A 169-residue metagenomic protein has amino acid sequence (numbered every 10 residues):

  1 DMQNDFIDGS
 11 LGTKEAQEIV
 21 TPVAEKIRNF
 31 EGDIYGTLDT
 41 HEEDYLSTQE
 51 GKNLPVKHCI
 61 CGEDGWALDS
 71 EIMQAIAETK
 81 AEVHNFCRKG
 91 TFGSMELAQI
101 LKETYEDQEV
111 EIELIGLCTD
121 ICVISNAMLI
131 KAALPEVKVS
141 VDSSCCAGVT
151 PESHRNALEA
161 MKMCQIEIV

Functional and structural regions predicted by a protein language model:
M2-N85, D107-Q108, E136-S140, V149-M163 (+1 more regions): Active-site acidic carboxylates
T21, W66, S70, M95 (+2 more regions): Short, contiguous clusters of charged residues that form electrostatic/catalytic patches at enzyme active sites, used
L46-T48, I124-A127: A short acidic (Asp/Glu
F86-S125, A147-V169: Conserved N-terminal glycine/acidic-rich loop preference
I115, V139-S144: Short beta-strands and strand-loop turn motifs
K131: Gly/Ala-rich phosphate-binding loop of Rossmann-like dinucleotide-binding domains, activating on the conserved
